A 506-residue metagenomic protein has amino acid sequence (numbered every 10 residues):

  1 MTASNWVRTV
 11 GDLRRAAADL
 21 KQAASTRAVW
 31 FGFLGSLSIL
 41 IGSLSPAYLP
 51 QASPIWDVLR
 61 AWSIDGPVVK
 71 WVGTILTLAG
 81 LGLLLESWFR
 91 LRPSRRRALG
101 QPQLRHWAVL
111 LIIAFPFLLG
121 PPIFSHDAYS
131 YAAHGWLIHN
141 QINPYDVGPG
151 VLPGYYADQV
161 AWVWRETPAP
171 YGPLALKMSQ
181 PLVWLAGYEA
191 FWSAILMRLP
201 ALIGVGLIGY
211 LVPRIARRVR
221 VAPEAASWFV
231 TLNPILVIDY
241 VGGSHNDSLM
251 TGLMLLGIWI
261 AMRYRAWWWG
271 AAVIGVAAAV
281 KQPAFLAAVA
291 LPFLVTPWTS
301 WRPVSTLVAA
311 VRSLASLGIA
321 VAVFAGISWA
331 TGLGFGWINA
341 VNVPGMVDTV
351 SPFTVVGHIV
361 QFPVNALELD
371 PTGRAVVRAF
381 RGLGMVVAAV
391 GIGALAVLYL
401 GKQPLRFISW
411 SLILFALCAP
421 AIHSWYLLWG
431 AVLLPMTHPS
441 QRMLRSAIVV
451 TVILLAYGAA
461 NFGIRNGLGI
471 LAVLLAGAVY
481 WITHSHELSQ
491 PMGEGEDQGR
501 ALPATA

Functional and structural regions predicted by a protein language model:
M1-L37, P54-P116, L400, L405 (+3 more regions): Start-transfer (signal-anchor) and selected internal transmembrane alpha helices of multi-pass inner/ER membrane
G32, S36, A79-R90, I195-V219 (+2 more regions): Transmembrane-helix motifs of polytopic, lipid-linked glycan transferases
G100-A108, V212-P234: Transmembrane-helix signature of polytopic, membrane-embedded enzymes that assemble or transfer cell-envelope glycans
G100-R198, L202: Intramembrane catalytic core of multi-pass membrane enzymes that act on lipidic substrates
G209-L211, M250-A266, L412: Specific aromatic-rich, kink-prone transmembrane helix
R218, A325, N342-C418, I453 (+1 more regions): Aromatic/glycine/proline-enriched transmembrane-helix motif characteristic of membrane-embedded glycan-assembly enzymes
A287-V321: Perimembrane helix-loop-helix junctions
H438-A506: Aromatic-enriched
